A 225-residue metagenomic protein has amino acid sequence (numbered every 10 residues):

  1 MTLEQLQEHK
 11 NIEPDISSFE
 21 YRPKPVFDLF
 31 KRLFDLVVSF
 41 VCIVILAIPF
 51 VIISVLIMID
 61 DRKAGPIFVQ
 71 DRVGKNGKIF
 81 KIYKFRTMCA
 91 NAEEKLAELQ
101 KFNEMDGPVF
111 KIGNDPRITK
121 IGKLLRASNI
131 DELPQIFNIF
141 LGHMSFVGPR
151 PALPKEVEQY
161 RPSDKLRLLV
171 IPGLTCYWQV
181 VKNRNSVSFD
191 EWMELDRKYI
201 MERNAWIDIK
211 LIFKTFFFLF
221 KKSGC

Functional and structural regions predicted by a protein language model:
M1-I16, G65, L133-C225: Hydrophobic structural segments characteristic of membrane proteins
L3-K10, I67-P116, T175-E194: Short, glycine-rich, amphipathic interfacial segments at transmembrane boundaries or analogous
P14-L29, G113, R117, A152: Juxtamembrane loop-helix boundary motifs flanking transmembrane segments in multi-pass membrane proteins
R22-A92, K210-C225: A hydrophobic, helix-centered structural microdomain
V51, K95, R117, E132 (+1 more regions): Short phosphate-engaging motifs
R126: Cytosolic nucleotide-binding catalytic cores of signal-transduction proteins
